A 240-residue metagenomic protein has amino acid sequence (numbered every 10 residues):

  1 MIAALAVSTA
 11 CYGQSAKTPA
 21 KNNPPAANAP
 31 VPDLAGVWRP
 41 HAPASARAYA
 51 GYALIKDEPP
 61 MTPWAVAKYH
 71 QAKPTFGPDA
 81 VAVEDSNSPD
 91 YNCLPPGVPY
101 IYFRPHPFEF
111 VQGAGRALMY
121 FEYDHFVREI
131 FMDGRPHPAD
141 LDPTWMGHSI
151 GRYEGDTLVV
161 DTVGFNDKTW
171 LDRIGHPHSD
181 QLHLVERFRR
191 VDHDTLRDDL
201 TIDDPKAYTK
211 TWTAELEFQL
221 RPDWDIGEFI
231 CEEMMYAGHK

Functional and structural regions predicted by a protein language model:
M1-S8: Bacterial N-terminal signal peptides
C11-K240: PEST-like low-complexity, intrinsically disordered acidic/proline/serine-rich tracts that flank trafficking/processing
